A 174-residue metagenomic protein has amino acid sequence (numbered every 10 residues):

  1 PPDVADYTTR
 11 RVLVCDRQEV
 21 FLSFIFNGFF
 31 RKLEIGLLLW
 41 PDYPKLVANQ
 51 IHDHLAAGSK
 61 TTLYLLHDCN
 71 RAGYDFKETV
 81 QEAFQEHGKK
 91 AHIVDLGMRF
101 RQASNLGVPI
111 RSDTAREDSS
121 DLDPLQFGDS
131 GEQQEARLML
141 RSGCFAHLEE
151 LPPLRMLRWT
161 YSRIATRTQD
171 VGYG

Functional and structural regions predicted by a protein language model:
P1-T61, R71-G174: Nucleic-acid enzyme cleavage-core boundary/entry regions
